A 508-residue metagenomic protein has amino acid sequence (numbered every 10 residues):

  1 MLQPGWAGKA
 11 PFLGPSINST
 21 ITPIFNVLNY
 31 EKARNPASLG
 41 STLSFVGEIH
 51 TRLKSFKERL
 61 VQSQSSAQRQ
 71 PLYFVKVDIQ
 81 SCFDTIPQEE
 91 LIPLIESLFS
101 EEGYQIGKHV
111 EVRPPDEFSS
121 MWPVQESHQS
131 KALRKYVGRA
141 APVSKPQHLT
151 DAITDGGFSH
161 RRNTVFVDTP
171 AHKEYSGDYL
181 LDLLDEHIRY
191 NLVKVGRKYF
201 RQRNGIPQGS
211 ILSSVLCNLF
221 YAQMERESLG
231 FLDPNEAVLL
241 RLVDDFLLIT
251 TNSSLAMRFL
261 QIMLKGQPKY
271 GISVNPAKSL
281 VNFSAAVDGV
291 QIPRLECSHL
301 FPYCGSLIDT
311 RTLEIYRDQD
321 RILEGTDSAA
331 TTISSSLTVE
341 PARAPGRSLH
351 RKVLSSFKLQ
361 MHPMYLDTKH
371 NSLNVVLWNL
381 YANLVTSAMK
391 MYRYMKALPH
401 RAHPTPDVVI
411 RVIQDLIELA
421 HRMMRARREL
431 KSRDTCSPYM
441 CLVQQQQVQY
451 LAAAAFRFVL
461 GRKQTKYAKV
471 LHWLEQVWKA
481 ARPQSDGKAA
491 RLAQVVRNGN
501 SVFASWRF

Functional and structural regions predicted by a protein language model:
M1-L181, N191-P207, A426-F508: Conserved two-metal-ion catalytic palm core of "right-hand" nucleic acid polymerases, unifying RNA-dependent RNA
S41, G103, L180, D185 (+3 more regions): Active-site palm subdomain of RNA-directed nucleic acid polymerases
Q70-V75, Q202-N204, Q208, N235-A237 (+4 more regions): Core residues of folded domains in eukaryotic genome-function proteins
Q80-C82, S253-S254, D288: Conserved beta-strand elements of beta-rich interaction domains across eukaryotes, especially beta-propellers
Q88-Y104, Q223, V238, I262-P268 (+1 more regions): Amphipathic alpha-helical scaffolding segments
H109-P115, V238-L240, M263-L264, P276-A285: Short amphipathic alpha-helical segments embedded in low-complexity Lys/Glu-rich regions
D116-A132, S279-E296: Short, conserved secondary-structure transition motifs
N204, K265-S273, G289-F508: Active-site and adjacent loop segments of nucleotide-processing enzymes that use two-metal-ion phosphate chemistry
